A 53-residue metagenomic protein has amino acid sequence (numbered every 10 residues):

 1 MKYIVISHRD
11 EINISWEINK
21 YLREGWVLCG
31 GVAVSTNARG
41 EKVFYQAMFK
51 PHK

Functional and structural regions predicted by a protein language model:
M1-K53: Terminus-proximal functional modules
